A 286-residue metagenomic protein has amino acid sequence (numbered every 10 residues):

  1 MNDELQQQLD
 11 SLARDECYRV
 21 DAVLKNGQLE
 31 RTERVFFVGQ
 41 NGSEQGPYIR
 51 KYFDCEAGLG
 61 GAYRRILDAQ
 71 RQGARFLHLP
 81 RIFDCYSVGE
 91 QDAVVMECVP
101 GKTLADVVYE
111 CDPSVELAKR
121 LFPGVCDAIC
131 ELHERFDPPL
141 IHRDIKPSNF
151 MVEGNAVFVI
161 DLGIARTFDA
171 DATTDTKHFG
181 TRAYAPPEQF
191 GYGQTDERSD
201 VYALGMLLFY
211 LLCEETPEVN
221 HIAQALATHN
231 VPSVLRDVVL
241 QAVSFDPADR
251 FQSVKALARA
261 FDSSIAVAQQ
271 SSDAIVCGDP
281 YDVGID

Functional and structural regions predicted by a protein language model:
Q28-R64: ATP-binding glycine-rich loop module of kinase domains
R81-Q91: Short beta-strand micro-motifs within the conserved protein kinase catalytic domain, predominantly in the N-lobe
G89-T103: Conserved short submotifs of the Hanks-type protein kinase catalytic core that shape the nucleotide-binding pocket
D127-L140: Protein kinase catalytic-loop region centered on the HRD/HxD motif
T174-E188: Conserved activation segment of eukaryotic-like protein kinases, specifically the C-terminal portion of the activation
D200: Conserved catalytic-loop aspartate of Hanks-type protein kinases
